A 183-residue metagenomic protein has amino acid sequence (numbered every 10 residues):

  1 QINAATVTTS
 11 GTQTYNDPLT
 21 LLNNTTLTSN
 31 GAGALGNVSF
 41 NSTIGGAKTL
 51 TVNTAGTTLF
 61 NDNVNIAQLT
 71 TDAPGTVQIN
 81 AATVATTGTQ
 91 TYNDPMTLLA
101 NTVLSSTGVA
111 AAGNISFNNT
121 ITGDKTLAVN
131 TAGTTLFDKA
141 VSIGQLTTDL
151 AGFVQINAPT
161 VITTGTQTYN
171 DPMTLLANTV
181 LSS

Functional and structural regions predicted by a protein language model:
Q1-S183: Extracellular lectin-like interaction modules
